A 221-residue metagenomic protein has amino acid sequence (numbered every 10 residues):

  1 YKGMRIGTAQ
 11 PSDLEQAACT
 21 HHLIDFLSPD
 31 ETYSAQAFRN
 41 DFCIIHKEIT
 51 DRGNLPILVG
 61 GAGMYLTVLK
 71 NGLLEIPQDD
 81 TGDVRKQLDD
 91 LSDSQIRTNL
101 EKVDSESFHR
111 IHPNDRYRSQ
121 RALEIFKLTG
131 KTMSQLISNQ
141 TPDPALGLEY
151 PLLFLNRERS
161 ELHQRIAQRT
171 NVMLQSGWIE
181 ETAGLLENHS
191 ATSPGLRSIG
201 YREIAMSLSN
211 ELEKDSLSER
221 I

Functional and structural regions predicted by a protein language model:
Y1-I221: Phosphate/pyrophosphate-binding catalytic cores of soluble transferases and nucleic-acid-acting enzymes
